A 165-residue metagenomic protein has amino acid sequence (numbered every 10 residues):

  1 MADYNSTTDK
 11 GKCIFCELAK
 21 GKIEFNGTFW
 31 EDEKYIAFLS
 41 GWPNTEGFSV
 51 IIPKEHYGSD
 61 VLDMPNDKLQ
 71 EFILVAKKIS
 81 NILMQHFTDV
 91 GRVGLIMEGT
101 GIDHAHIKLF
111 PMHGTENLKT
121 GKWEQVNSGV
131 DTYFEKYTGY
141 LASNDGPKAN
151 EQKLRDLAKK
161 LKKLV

Functional and structural regions predicted by a protein language model:
M1-V165: HIT superfamily nucleotide-processing domains
